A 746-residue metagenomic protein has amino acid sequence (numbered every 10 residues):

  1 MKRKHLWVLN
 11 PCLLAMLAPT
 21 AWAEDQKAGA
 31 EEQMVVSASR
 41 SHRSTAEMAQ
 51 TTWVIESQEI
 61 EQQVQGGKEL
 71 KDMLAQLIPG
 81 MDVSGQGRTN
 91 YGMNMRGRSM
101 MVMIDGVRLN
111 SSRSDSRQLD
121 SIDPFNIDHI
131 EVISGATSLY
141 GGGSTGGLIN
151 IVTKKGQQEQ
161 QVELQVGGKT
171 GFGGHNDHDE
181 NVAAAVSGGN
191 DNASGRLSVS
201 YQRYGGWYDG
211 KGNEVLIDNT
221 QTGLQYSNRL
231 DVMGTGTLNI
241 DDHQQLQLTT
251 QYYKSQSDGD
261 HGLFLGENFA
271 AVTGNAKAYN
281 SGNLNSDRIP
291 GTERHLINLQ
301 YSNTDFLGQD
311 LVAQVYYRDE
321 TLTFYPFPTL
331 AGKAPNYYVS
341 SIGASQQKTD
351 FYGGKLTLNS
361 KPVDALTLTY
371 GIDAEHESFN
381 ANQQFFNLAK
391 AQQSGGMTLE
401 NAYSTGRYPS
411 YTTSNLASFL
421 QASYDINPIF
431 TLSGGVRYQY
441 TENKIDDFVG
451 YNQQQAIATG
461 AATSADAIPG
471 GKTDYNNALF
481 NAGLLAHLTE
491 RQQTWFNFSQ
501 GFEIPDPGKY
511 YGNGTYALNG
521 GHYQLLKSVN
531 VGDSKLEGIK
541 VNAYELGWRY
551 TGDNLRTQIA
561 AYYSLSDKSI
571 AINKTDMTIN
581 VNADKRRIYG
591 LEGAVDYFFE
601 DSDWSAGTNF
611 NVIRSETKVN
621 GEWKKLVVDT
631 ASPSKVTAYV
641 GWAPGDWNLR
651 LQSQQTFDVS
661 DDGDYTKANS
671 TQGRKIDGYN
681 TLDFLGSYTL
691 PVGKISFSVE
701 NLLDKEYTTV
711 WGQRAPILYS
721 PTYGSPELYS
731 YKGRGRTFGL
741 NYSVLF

Functional and structural regions predicted by a protein language model:
S37, K71-R108, D128: Extracytoplasmic beta-strand/coil segments of soluble accessory domains associated with Gram-negative outer-membrane
V107-S134, A184, G234: Short acidic/polar hinge/loop motifs at secondary-structure boundaries that mediate gating or recognition
I122-Q165, L745: A beta-strand signature from Gram-negative outer-membrane beta-barrel systems, especially the internal plug domain
Q165, D425-L432, T441, T551-T575 (+2 more regions): Gram-negative outer-membrane beta-barrel transporters
H175-Y204, N213-D260, E293-T304, K361-L366 (+3 more regions): Transmembrane beta-barrel wall of Gram-negative outer-membrane proteins
N239, H243-Y253, R288-Q454, L485-H487 (+3 more regions): Face-selective signature of the C-terminal outer-membrane beta-barrel domain
Q300-T304, G308-P328, H487, Q493-S499 (+4 more regions): Membrane-embedded beta-barrel scaffold of Gram-negative outer-membrane proteins
F502, F657-D664, S687-F746: C-terminal beta-signal and adjacent terminal beta-strands/loops of Gram-negative outer-membrane beta-barrel proteins
